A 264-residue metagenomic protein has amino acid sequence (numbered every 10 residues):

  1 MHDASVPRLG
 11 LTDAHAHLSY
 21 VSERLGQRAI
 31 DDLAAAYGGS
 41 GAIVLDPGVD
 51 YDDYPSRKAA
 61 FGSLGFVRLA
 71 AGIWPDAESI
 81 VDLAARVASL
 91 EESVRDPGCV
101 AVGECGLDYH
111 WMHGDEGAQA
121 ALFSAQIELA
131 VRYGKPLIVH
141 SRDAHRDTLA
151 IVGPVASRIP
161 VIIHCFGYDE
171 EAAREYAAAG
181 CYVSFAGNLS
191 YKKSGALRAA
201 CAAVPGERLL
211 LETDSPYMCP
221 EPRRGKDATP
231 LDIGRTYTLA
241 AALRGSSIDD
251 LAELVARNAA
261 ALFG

Functional and structural regions predicted by a protein language model:
M1-G264: Mid-domain alpha/beta scaffold segments of enzyme catalytic cores
